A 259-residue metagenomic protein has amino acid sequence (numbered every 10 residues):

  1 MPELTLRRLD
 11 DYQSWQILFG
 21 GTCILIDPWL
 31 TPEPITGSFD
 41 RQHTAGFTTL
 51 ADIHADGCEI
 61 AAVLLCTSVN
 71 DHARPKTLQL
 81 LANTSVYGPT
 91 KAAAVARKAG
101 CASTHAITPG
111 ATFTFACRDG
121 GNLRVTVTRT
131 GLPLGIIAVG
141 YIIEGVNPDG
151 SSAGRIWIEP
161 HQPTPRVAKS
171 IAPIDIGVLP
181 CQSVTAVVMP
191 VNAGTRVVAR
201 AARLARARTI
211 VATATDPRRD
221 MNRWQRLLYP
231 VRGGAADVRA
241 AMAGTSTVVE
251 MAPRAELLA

Functional and structural regions predicted by a protein language model:
M1-F47, Q225, G233: Zn-dependent metallo-beta-lactamase
R8, G100-D119, S170-P173, V187 (+1 more regions): Binuclear metal-ion centers of metallo-dependent hydrolases, dominated by the metallo-beta-lactamase
D11-Q13, E33, S68-A73, A93-A96 (+5 more regions): Active-site environment of divalent metal-dependent phosphoester hydrolases
I17-G20, F115-R118, Y141-D149: Active-site beta-strand termini and strand-to-loop segments that position acidic
T22-L64, S68, P75-T77, G135 (+1 more regions): Pre-active-site segment of Zn-dependent metallo-hydrolases
L25-W29, E59-V69, A73, Y87-P89 (+5 more regions): Active-site neighborhood of phospho(di)ester-bond hydrolases with catalytic His/Asp-centered motifs
T48-F113: Active-site HxH/HxHxD metal-binding segment of metal-dependent hydrolases
K76, L132-L204: Active-site-proximal loop/helix segments of hydrolase catalytic cores
